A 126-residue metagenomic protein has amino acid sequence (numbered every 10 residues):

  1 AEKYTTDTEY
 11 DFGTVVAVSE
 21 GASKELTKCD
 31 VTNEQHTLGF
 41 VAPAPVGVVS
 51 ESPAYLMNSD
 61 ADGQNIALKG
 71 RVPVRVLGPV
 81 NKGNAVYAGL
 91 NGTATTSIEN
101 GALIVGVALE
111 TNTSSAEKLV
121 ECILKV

Functional and structural regions predicted by a protein language model:
A1-V126: Extracellular receptor-binding modules and their adjoining Ser/Thr/Gly/Asp/Asn-rich linkers
